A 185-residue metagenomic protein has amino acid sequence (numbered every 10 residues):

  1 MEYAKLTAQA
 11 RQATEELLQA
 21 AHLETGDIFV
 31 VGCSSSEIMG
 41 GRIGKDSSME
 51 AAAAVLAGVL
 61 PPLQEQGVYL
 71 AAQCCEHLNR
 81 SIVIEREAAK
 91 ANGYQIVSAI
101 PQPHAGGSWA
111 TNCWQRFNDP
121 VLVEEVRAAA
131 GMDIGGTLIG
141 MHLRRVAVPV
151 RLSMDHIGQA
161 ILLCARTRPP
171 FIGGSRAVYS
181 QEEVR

Functional and structural regions predicted by a protein language model:
M1-F29, M49-P62: N-terminal glycine-/serine-/threonine-rich phosphate-binding loop
E15, Q19-H22, L60-V68, W114-L122 (+1 more regions): Generic secondary-structure signature for well-ordered alpha-helical cores
A21-L23, A105, R151-H156: Solvent-exposed alpha-helices and their adjacent loops that cap or buttress functional pockets in soluble metabolic
D27-G32, L70-A71: Short glycine-rich phosphate-binding loop at a beta-alpha junction
I38-I43, S47-A54, P61-R80, A105: Active-site histidine-anchored catalytic micro-motif
G41-I43, I82-E85, G174-R176: Short acidic, glycine/serine/threonine-rich loops at helix termini
Q66-A130, I134-G135: Ligand-binding beta-strand-loop-alpha-helix segment within the catalytic cores of soluble metabolic enzymes
T111, Q115-R185: Glycine-rich, aromatic-bearing surface loops/beta-hairpins
